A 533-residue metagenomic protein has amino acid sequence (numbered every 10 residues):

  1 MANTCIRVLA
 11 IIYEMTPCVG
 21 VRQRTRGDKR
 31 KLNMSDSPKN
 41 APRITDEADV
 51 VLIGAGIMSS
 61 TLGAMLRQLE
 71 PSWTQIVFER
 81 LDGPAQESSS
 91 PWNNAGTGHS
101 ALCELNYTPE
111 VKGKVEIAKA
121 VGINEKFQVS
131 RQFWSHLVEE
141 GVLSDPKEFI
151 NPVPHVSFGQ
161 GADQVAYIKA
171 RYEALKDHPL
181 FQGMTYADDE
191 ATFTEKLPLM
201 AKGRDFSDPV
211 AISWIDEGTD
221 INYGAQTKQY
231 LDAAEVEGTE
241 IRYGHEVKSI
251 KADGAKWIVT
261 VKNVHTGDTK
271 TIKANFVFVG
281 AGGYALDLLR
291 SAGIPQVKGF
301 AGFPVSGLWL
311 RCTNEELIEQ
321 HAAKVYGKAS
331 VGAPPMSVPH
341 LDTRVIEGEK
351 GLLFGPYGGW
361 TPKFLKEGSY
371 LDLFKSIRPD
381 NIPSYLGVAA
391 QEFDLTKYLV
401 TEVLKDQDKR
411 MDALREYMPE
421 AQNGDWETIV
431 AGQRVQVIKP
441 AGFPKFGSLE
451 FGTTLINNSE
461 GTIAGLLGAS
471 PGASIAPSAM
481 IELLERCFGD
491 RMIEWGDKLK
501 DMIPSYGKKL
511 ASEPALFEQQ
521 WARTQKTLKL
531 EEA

Functional and structural regions predicted by a protein language model:
V50-I76: N-terminal Rossmann-like FAD-binding beta1-loop-alpha1 element of flavoenzymes
L69-S90: Glycine-rich FAD pyrophosphate-binding loop
G96-E195, G351, K363, S369-D372: Dinucleotide-binding Rossmann-like beta1-alpha1 core, especially the glycine-rich loop that anchors the ADP
S100-L102, Q296-A323: Central beta-strand plus flanking loop segment that forms part of the substrate or channel wall within the catalytic
D145-V153, Q160-D232, V236-E237, R242 (+2 more regions): Flavin (FAD/FMN) cofactor-binding and adjacent substrate-gating region of FAD-dependent oxidoreductase domains
A211, E367-I493: C-terminal catalytic lobe of FAD-dependent flavoproteins
G267-F276: Core beta-strand elements of the Rossmann-like FAD/NAD(P) dinucleotide-binding domain in flavoenzyme oxidoreductases
V279-I294: Flavin (primarily FAD) binding-site architecture
